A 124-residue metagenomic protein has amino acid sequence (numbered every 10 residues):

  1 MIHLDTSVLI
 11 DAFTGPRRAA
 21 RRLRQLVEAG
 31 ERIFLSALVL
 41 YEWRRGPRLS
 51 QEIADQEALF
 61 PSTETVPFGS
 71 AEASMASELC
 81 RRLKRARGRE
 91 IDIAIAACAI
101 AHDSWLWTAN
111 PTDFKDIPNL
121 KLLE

Functional and structural regions predicted by a protein language model:
M1, A96, I100-E124: Acidic, PIN/NYN-like endoribonuclease modules and their adjacent C-terminal/linker elements
M1-L35, R45-A58, T63: Short, well-structured N-terminal submotif of metal-dependent ribonuclease cores
V8-L9, V39, E72, A94-I95 (+1 more regions): Alpha-helix capping/helix-boundary segments
L9-I10, Y41-R44, K115, L123: Nucleotide phosphate-binding site architecture
G15-P16, G46, L79, I117-L120: Residue-level signal for well-ordered alpha-helical positions
S50-A54, L83-K84, L123-E124: Short, hinge-like loop/turn segments at secondary-structure boundaries
T63-A109: Active-site neighborhoods of divalent-metal-dependent phosphate/nucleic-acid chemistry enzymes
